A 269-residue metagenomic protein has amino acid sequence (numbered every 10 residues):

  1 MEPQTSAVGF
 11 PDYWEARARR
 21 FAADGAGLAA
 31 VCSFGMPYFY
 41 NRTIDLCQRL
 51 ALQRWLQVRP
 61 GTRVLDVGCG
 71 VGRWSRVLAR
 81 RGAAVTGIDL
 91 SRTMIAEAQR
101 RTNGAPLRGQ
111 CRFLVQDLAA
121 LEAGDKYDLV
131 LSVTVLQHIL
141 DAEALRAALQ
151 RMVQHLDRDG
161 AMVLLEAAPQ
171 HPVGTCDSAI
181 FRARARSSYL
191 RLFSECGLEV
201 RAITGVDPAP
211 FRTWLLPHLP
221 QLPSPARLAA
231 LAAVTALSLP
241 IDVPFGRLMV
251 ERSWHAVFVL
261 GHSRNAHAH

Functional and structural regions predicted by a protein language model:
E2-V58: Conserved class I S-adenosyl-L-methionine
G61-G68: Conserved class I S-adenosyl-L-methionine
V71-R73, V77-A119: Class I SAM-dependent methyltransferase SAM/SAH-binding core
L131: A conserved beta-strand element that flanks and buttresses the S-adenosyl-L-methionine
I139, P172-S188: Acceptor-substrate binding/catalytic loop of class I
R146-R158: A short glycine-rich, Lys/Arg-flanked "PGG" loop and its adjoining helix->strand segment in the class I
D159-E166: Conserved beta-strand signature within the Rossmann-like core of class I S-adenosyl-L-methionine
D207-H269: A C-terminal cap/extension of S-adenosyl-L-methionine-dependent methyltransferases that defines the acceptor-substrate
